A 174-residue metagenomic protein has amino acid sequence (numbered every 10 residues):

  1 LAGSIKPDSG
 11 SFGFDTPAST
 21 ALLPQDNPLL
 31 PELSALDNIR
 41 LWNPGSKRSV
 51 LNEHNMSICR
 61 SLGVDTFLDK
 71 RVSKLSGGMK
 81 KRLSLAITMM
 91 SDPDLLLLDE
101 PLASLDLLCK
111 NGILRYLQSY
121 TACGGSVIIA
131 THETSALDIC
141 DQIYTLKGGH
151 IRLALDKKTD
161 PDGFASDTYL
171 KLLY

Functional and structural regions predicted by a protein language model:
A2: Helix-to-loop junction immediately C-terminal to a conserved catalytic motif
D26, E32-G45: Q-loop/switch helix immediately C-terminal to the Walker
R40, N52-F67: Conserved ABC ATPase "signature" region
R71-G78: Conserved ABC ATPase signature
L85: Hydrophobic anchor residue at the start of the ABC signature
L96-E100: Catalytic Walker B motif of ABC-type/P-loop ATPase nucleotide-binding domains
L107-C109: Helix N-cap at the start of a conserved alpha-helix in ABC-type nucleotide-binding domains
